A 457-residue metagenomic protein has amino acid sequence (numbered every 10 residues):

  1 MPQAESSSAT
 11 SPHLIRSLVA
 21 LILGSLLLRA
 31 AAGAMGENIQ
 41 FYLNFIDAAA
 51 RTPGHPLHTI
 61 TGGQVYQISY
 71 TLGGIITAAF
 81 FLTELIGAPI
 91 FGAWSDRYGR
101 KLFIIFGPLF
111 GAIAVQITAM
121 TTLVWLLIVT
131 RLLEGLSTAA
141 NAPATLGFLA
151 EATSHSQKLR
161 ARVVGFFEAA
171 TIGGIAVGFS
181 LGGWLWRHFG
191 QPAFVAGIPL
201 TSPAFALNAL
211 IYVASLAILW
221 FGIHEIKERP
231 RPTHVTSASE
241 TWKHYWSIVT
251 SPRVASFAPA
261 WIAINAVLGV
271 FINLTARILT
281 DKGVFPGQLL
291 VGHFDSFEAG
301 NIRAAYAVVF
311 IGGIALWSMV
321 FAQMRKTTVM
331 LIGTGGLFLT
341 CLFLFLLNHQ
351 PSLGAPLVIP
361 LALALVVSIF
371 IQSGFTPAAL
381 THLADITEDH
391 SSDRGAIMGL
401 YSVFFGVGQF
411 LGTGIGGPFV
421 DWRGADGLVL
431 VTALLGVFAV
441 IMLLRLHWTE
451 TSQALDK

Functional and structural regions predicted by a protein language model:
P2-I15, E225-P259: Juxtamembrane intracellular "pre-TM" segments in multi-pass secondary transporters
G74-F91, A304-L316: Central cavity-lining transmembrane alpha-helices of secondary-active solute carriers, predominantly the Major
L85-T122: Conserved MFS/SLC helix-loop-helix module at the cytosolic interface between two early adjacent transmembrane helices
I86-G99, G312-K326, V420: Helix-to-loop junctions at the C-terminal end of transmembrane segments in multipass secondary transporters
L109-T122, G336-G354: C-terminal ends and interior cores of transmembrane alpha-helices in multi-pass membrane transporters/permeases
T130-T171: Cytoplasmic helix-loop-helix junction between adjacent transmembrane helices in 12-TM secondary transporters
A140-S154, G374-D389: Intracellular juxtamembrane helix-capping segments at the cytosolic ends of symmetry-related transmembrane helices
A209-R229, M442-H447: C-terminal membrane-cytosol helix-exit motif in multi-pass small-molecule transporters
